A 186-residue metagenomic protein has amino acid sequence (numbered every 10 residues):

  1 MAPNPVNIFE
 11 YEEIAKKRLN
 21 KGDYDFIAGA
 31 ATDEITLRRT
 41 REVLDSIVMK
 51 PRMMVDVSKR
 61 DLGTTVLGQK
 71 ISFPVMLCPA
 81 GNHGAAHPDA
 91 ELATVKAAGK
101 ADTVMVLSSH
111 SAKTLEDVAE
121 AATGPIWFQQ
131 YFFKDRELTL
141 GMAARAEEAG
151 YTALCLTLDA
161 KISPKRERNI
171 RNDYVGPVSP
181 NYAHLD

Functional and structural regions predicted by a protein language model:
M1-G68, R166, D173-D186: An N-cap/entry alpha-helix motif that binds or orients negatively charged groups
Y11, D23, T36-V43, T94 (+4 more regions): General structural feature for long, well-ordered alpha-helical segments within catalytic domains of soluble enzymes
L19-N20, L77, A98, L156: Conserved, mostly hydrophobic/aromatic
A31-T32, S109-K113, K134: Short beta->alpha linker loops
G63-P74, N82-V95, S111-T123, I162: N-terminal active-site wall of soluble small-molecule enzyme domains
V75-C78, T103-L107, I126-Q130, L154: Hydrophobic faces of well-ordered beta-strands that scaffold small-molecule active sites in alpha/beta enzyme cores
M76-P88, F128-E137: Active-site mouth loops of central-metabolism enzymes
N82, V95-K96, K100, D117-A121 (+1 more regions): Alpha/beta enzyme core
